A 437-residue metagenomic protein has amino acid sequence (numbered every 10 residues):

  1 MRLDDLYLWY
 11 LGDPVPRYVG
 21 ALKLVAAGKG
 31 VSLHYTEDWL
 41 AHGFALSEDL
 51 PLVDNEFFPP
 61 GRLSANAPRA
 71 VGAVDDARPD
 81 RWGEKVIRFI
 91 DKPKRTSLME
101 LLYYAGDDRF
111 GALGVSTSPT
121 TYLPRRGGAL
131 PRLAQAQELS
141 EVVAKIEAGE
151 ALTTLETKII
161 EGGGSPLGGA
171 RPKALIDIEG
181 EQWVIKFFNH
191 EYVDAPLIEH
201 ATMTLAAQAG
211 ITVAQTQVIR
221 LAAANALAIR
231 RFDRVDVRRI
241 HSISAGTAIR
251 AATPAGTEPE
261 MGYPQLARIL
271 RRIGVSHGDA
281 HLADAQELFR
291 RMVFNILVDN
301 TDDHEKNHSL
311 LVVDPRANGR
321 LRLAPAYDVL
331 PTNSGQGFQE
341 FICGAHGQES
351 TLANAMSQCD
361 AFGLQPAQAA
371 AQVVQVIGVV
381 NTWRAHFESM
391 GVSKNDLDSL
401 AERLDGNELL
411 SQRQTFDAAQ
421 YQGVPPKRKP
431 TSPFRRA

Functional and structural regions predicted by a protein language model:
M1-T301, E305, S309-A437: Phosphate/dinucleotide-binding and metal-coordinating scaffold of catalytic cores in nucleotide-dependent enzymes
